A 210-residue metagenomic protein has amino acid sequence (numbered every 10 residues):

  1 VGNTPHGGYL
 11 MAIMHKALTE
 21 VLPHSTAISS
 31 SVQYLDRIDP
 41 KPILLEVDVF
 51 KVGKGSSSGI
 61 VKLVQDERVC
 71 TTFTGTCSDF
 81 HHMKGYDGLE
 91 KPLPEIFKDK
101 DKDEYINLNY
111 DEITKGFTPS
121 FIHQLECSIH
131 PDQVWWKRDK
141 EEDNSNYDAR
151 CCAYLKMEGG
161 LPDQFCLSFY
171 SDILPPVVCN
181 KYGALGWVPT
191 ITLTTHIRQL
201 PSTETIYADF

Functional and structural regions predicted by a protein language model:
V1-D209: Terminal targeting signals and extreme-terminal segments of soluble enzymes
